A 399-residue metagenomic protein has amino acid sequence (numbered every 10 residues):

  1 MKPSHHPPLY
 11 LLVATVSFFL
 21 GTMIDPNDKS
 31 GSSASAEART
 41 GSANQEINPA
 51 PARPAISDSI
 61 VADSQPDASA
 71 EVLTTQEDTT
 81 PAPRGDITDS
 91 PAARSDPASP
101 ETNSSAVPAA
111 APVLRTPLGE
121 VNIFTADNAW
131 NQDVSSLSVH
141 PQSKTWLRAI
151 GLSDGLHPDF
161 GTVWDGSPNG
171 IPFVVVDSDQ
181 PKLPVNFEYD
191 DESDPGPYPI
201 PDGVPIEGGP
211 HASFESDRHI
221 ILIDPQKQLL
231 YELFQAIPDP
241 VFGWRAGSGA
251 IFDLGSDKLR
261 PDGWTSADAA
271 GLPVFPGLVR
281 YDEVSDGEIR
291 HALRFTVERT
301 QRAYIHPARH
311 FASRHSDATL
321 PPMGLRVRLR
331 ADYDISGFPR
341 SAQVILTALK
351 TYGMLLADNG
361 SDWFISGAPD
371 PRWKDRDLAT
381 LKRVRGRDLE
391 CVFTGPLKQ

Functional and structural regions predicted by a protein language model:
M1-A38: Sec-dependent N-terminal signal peptides
P8-L11, F19-T22, V72-T75, A82 (+2 more regions): Acidic/proline-rich low-complexity IDRs
L12-T15, T22-M23, Q76, N103 (+2 more regions): Low-complexity, intrinsically disordered/propeptide-like segments
T22-D25, G41, D86, T125 (+1 more regions): Generic hydrophobic/packing signal
P26-A109: Ser/Thr-rich, Pro/Gly/Ala-heavy low-complexity intrinsically disordered linkers and tails of secreted extracellular
P100-Q399: Short, surface-exposed polybasic-aromatic patches that bind anionic ligands, especially phosphate groups
